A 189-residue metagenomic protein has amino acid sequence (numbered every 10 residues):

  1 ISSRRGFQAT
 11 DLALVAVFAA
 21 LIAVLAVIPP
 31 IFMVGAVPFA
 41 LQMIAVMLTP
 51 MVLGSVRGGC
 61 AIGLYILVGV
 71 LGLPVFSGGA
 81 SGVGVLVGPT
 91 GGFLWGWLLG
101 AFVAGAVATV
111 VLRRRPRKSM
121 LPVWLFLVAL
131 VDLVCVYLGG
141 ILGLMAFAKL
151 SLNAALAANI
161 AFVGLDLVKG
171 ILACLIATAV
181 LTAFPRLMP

Functional and structural regions predicted by a protein language model:
I1-G59: Hydrophobic transmembrane alpha-helices
I1-S2, V17, V24, V83-V136: Short helix-perturbing small/polar motifs within transmembrane alpha-helices
L12-V17, A40, I44-L48, G59-L64 (+6 more regions): Hydrophobic alpha-helical transmembrane segments
A16, A20, V24, L48 (+10 more regions): Generic alpha-helical transmembrane segments of integral inner-membrane proteins, especially permease/transport modules
A26-P38, I66-G100: Interfacial aromatic-anchored transmembrane helix boundaries in multi-pass membrane proteins
I28, V52, G78-G79, V107 (+2 more regions): Helix-loop junctions at the membrane-solvent interface of multi-pass transporters, primarily the C-terminal
F32-V46, L67-V75, F102-P122: Hydrophobic alpha-helical transmembrane segments
G35, V110-M188: Membrane-embedded alpha-helical hairpins and interfacial helices in multi-pass inner-membrane proteins
